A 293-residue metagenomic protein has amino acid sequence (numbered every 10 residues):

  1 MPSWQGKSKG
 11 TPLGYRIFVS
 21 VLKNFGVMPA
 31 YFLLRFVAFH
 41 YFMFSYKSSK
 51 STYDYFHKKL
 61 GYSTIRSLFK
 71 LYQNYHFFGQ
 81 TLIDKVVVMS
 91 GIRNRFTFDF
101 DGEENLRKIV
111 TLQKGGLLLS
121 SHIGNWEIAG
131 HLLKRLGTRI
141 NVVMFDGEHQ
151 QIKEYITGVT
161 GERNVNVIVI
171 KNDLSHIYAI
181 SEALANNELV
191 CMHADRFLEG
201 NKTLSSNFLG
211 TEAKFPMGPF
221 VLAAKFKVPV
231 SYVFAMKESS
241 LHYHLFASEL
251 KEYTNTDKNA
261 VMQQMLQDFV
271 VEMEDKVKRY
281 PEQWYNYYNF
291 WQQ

Functional and structural regions predicted by a protein language model:
M1-S120, N164: Membrane-anchoring hydrophobic helices of lipid-metabolizing enzymes
P12, G115, R139, N166 (+2 more regions): Proline-centered loop/turn at the N-terminus of a beta-strand
L13, S48, F98, N172 (+1 more regions): Soluble or luminal CAZymes and related metallo-dependent hydrolases
R35, F69-K70, D146, D173 (+2 more regions): Residue-level "edge-of-site" marker
I65-R66, L112-N172, F197-K202: Catalytic core of membrane glycerolipid acyltransferases/transacylases, capturing the structured, soluble-facing
I92-F98, N166-K171, L209-G210, N255: Short, flexible loop segments at the rims of nucleotide/cofactor-binding pockets, characterized by
D101, V143-F145, I170, S248-L250 (+1 more regions): Conserved beta-strand termini and adjacent loop/short-helix elements that scaffold enzyme active sites in alpha/beta
R135, E162, L174-Q293: Non-catalytic C-terminal accessory region of glycerolipid acyltransferases and related lyso-lipid remodeling enzymes
